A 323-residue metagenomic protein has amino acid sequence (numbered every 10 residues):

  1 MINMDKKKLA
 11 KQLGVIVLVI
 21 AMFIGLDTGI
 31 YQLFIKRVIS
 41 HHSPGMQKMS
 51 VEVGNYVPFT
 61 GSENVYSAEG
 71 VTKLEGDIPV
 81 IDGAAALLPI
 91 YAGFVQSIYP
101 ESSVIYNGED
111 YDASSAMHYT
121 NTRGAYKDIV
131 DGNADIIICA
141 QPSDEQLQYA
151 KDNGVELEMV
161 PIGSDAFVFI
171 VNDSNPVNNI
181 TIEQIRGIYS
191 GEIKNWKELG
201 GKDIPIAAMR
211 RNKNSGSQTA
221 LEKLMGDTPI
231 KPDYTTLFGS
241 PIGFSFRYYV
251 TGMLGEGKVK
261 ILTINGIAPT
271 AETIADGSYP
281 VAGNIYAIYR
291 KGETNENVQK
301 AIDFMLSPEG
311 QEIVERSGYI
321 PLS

Functional and structural regions predicted by a protein language model:
M1-N3: Short, Lys/Arg-enriched N-terminal segments with co-localized hydrophobic residues within the first ~10-30 amino acids
D5-K151, V155-D165, V171-S323: Exported/periplasmic ABC-transporter solute-binding proteins
